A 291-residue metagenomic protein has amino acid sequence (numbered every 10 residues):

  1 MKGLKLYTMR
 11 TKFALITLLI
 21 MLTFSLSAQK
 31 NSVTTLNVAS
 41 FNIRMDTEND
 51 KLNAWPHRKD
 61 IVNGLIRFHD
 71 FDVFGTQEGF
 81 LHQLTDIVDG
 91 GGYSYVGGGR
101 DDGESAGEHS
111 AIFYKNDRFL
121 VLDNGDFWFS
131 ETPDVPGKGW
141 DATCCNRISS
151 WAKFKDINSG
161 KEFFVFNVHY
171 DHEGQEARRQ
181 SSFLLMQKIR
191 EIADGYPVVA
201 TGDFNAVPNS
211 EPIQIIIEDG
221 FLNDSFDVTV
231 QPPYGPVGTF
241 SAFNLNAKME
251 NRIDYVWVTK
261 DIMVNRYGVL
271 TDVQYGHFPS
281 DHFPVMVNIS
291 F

Functional and structural regions predicted by a protein language model:
M1-T34: Bacterial Sec-dependent N-terminal signal peptides
R10, L26-G90, D101-E108, F291: N-terminal, active-site-proximal structural segment of metallo-dependent hydrolase catalytic domains
T34-I43, V62-L84, F113, A152 (+6 more regions): Active-site beta-strand/loop signature of hydrolases that rely on acidic residues for catalysis
I43-T47, G79-Q83, R100-E104, R118-F119 (+5 more regions): Solvent-exposed loop/turn segments at secondary-structure junctions within structured extracellular/periplasmic domains
T47-L52, F71-V73, G139, N167-Q175: Second-shell loop/turn segments in exported
L52-H57, E78, H172-Q180, V207 (+1 more regions): Soluble non-cytosolic domains of exported or imported proteins
V73-E162, G268-V269: Structured beta-strand-rich core segments of catalytic domains in phosphoester-bond hydrolases
E176, Q187-V198, A206-F291: Metal-dependent phosphoester-hydrolase catalytic domains
